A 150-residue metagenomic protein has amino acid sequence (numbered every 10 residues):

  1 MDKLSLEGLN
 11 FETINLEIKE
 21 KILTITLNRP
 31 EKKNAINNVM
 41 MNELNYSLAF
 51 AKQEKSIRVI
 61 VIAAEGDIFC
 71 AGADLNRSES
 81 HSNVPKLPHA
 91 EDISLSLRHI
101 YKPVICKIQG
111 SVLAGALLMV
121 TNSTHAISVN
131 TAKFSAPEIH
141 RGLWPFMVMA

Functional and structural regions predicted by a protein language model:
M1-E65: Conserved CoA-thioester-binding segment of acyl-CoA-metabolizing enzymes
I25, I62, D74, M119-T121: Hydrophobic/aromatic residues within transmembrane alpha-helices of multi-pass small-molecule transporters
N28, A73, Q109, T131: Histidine-centered beta-alpha loop that forms part of the nucleotide-sugar donor binding/catalytic region in diverse
M40-E43, H89, M119: Hydrophobic alpha-helical membrane-association signature
S56, A63-H99, V112: Glycine- (often His-adjacent) and acidic-residue-rich active-site loop that binds/positions the CoA thioester
I93, L97-H99, K107, L113-A150: CoA-thioester-processing core
